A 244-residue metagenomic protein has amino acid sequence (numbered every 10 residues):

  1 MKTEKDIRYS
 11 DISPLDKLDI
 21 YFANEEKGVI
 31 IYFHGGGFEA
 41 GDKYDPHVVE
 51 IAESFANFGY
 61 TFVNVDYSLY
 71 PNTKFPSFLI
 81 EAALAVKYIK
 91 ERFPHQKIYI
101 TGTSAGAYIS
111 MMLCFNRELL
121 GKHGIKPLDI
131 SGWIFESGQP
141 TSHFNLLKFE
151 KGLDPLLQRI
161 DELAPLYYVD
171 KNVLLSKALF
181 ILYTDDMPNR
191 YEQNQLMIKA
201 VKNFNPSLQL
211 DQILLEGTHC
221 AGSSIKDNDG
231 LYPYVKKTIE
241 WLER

Functional and structural regions predicted by a protein language model:
M1-E25: N-terminal cap/lid segment of alpha/beta-hydrolase-fold proteins
N24-S54: Short, surface-exposed "cap/lid" segments of acyl-processing enzymes
V29, A56-D66: A fold-wide structural signal in alpha/beta-hydrolase
Y32-G35, N64, F180: Structural cue for short, hydrophobic secondary-structure segments
D42-I51, V63-K97, N228-D229: Catalytic nucleophile-loop/oxyanion-hole region of alpha/beta-hydrolase and closely related hydrolase-like folds
L84-F149: Primarily recognizes the serine-hydrolase "nucleophile elbow" in alpha/beta-hydrolase and SGNH/GDSL folds
I125-P127, G132, G138-L146, L157-Q195: The feature captures the conserved acid-bearing segment of alpha/beta-hydrolase catalytic domains
F204-R244: C-terminal catalytic histidine-bearing segment of alpha/beta-hydrolase fold enzymes
